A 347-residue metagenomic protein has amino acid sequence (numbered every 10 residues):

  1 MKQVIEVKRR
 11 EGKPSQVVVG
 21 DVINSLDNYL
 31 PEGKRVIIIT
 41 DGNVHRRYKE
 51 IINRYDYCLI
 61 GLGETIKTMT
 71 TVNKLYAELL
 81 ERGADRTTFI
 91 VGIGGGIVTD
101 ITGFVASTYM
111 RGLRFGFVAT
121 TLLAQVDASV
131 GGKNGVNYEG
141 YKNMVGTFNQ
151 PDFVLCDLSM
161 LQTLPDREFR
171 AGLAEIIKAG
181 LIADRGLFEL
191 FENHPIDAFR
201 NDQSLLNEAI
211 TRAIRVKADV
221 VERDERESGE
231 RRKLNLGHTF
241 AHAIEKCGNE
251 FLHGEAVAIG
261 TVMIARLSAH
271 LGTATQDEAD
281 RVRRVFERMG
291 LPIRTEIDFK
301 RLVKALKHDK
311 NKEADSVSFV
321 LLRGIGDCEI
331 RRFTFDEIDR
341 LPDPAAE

Functional and structural regions predicted by a protein language model:
M1-F89: ATP/NTP phosphate-donor binding region
R9-R10, L30, G83-D85, T108-Y109 (+6 more regions): Solvent-exposed alpha-helices and their adjacent loops that cap or buttress functional pockets in soluble metabolic
G12, F104, T108-D197: A glycine/threonine-rich phosphate-anchoring loop and its flanking beta-alpha core in nucleotide/phosphate-binding
G20, I38, A119, D157 (+3 more regions): Residue-level signal for inorganic ion chemistry
Y76-I93, T102-F117: Non-catalytic interfacial helical region
I97-F104, Q125-V126, A243: Short glycine/serine/threonine-rich phosphate/pyrophosphate-binding segments that cradle anionic phosphate groups
A174-I176, T273-E347: C-terminal charged capping/lid subdomain of soluble metabolic enzymes
L190-K300: Active-site segments that bind and position negatively charged phosphate/pyrophosphate groups
